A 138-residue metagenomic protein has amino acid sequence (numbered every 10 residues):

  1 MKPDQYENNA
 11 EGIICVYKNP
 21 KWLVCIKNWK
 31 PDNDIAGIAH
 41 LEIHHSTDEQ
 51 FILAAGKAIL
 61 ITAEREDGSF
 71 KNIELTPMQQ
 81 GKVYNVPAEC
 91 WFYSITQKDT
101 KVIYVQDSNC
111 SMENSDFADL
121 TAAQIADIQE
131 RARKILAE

Functional and structural regions predicted by a protein language model:
M1-G12: Extreme N-terminal tail/first-helix region
A10-L41: A short glycine-rich, His/Asp/Glu-containing loop-to-beta-strand
C15-V16, A36-H45, L75-T76, S94-T96: Short histidine-centered beta-strand/loop micro-motifs that create catalytic or ligand/metal-coordination sites
K21-V24, T47-Q50, G81, D99-K101: Short, surface-exposed beta-edge/turn micro-motifs
H45-E66: Glycine- and acidic-residue-biased ligand/ion/polar-headgroup-sensing regions
L60-I61, V86, F92-Q97, Y104: Short beta-strand His + acidic residue motifs that chelate non-heme Fe in jelly-roll/DSBH and cupin folds
R65-A88: Short acidic-glycine-tyrosine-enriched beta hairpin
Q97-E138: Double-stranded beta-helix
